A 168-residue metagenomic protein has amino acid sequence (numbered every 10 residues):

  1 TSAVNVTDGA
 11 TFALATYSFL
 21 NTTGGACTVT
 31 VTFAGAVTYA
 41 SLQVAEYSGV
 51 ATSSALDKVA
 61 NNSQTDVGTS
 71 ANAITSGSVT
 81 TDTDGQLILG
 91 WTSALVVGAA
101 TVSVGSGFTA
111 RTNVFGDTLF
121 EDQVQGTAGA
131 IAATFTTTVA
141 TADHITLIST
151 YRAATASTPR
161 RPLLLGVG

Functional and structural regions predicted by a protein language model:
T1-G168: Primarily extracytoplasmic/secreted proteins and surface-exposed domains characterized by disulfide-bonded cysteine
